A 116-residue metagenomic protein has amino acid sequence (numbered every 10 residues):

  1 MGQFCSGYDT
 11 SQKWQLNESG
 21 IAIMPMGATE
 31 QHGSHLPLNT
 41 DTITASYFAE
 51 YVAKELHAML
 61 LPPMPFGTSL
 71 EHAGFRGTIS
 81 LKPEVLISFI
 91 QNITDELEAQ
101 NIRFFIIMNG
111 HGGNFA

Functional and structural regions predicted by a protein language model:
M1-P37: Active-site and ligand/interface coordination hotspots across diverse enzymes and nucleic-acid-associated assemblies
G2-G7, P63-A116: Active-site histidine-anchored catalytic micro-motif
G20, E55-A58: A generic structural signal for alpha->beta connector loops
H32-S34, L60, G77: Glycine-rich, flexible loop/turn motifs
L36-P37, D41, G112-A116: Short Gly/Thr/Asp-enriched flexible loops that form oxyanion-binding sites at enzyme active sites
N39-K54: Short catalytic helix/loop segments, enriched in acidic residues and glycine and frequently bearing histidine
A45-S46, L60, P65: Glycine/small-residue-rich interface belts in oligomeric ring/scaffold proteins and their assembly partners
